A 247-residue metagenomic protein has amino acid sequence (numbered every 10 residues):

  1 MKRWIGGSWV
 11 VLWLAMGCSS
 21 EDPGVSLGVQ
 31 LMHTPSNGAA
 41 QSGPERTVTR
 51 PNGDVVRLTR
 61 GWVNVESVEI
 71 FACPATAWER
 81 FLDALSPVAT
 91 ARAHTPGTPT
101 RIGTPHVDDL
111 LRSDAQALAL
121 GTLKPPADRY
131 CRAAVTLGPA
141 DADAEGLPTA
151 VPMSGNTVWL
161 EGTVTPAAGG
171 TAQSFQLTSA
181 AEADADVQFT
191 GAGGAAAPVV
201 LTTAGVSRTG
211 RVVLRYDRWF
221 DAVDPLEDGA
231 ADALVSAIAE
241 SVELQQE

Functional and structural regions predicted by a protein language model:
M1-V10: Bacterial N-terminal signal peptides that target proteins for export
V10-V11, R46: Exposed boundary/loop context
A15-G17: C-terminal motif of bacterial Sec signal peptides marking the signal peptidase cleavage site
S19-E247: A short, solvent-exposed, low-complexity linear motif enriched for acidic/polar residues with Pro/Gly/Ser/Thr
